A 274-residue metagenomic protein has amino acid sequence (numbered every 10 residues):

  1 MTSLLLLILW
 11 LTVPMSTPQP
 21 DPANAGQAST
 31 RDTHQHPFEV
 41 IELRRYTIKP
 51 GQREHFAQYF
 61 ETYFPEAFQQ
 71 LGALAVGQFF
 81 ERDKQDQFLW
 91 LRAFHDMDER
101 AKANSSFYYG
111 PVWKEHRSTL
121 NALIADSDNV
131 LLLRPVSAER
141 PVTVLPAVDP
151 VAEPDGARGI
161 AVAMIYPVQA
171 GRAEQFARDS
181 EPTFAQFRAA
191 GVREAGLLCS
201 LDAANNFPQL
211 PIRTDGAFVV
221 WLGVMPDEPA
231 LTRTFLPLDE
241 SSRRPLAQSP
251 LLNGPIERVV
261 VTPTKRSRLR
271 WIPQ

Functional and structural regions predicted by a protein language model:
S3-P14: Bacterial N-terminal signal peptides
P20-F38, L74-D86, K114-A157, R193-A217 (+1 more regions): Glycine-rich beta-strand-turn "strand-cap" elements at beta-sheet edges
N24-F88, A101, S106-N121, R178: An N-terminus-focused feature that recognizes amino-terminal "leader" regions
V40-T47, G77-Y108, N129, I160-P167 (+2 more regions): Short, well-ordered beta-strand segments in beta-rich or mixed alpha/beta enzyme and ligand-binding folds
P50, D96, R134, V168-A170 (+2 more regions): Non-catalytic surface loops within mature trypsin-like serine protease
Q52-A75, R172-C199, D239-P245: Short amphipathic alpha-helical segments
E61, F107-Y109, L145-P150, E181 (+2 more regions): Short intrinsically disordered coil segments
